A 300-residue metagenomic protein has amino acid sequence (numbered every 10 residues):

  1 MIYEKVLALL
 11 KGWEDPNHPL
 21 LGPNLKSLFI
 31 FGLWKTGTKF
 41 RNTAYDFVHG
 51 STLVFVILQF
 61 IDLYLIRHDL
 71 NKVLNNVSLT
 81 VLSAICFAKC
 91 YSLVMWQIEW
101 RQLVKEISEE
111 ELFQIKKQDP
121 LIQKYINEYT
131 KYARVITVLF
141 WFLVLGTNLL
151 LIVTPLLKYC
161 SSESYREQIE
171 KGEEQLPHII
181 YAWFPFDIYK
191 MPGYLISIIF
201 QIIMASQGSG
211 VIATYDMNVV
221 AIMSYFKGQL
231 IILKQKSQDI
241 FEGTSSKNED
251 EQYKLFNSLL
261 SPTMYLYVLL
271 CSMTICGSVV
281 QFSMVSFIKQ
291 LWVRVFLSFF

Functional and structural regions predicted by a protein language model:
I2-L28, W34-N75, E109-I222, G228 (+2 more regions): Helix-loop-helix junctions within predominantly alpha-helical proteins
A44-G50, S261-V268: Select subsegments of transmembrane alpha-helices in polytopic membrane proteins, especially boundary-proximal
L53-Q59, S83-C90: A generic, lipid-embedded transmembrane alpha helix
V77, F142, Y265, L269-S272: Hydrophobic residues within alpha-helical transmembrane segments of multi-pass solute transporters/permease subunits
T80-I85, G210-I212: Surface-exposed beta-strand-to-loop junctions that form interaction patches on eukaryotic regulatory domains
C86-I107, K227, F300: Inner-leaflet juxtamembrane helices
W96, T263, Q290-V293: Conserved, non-catalytic sequence blocks in retroelement Pol enzymes and Pol-derived host proteins
E249-Y265: Membrane-water interface at loop-to-transmembrane-helix junctions
